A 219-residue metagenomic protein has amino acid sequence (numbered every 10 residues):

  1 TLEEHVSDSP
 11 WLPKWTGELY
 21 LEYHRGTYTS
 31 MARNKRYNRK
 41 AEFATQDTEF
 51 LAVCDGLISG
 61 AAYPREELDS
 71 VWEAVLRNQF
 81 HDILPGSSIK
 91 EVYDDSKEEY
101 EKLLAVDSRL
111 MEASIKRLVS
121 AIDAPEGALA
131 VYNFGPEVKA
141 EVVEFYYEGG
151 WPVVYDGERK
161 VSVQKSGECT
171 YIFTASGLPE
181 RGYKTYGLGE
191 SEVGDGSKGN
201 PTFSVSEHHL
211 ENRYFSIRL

Functional and structural regions predicted by a protein language model:
T1-A128, G157, G167, F173-E180: Catalytic-domain carbohydrate-binding cleft regions of carbohydrate-active enzymes
L129-V131, C169-A175, H208-N212, I217-L219: Generic recognition of long tandem-repeat/solenoid scaffolds
Y132-V153: Surface-exposed beta-strand/loop patches in extracellular or lumenal glycoproteins
A140, G177-G189: Short Pro-Gly-centered flexible turn/kink motifs
E148, D156-G157, E211-R213: Short strand-coil-strand connectors
W151-T174, G199: Solvent-exposed beta-strand/loop surfaces of large extracellular or lumenal domains
G189-L219: Beta-strand-rich N-terminal accessory domains
